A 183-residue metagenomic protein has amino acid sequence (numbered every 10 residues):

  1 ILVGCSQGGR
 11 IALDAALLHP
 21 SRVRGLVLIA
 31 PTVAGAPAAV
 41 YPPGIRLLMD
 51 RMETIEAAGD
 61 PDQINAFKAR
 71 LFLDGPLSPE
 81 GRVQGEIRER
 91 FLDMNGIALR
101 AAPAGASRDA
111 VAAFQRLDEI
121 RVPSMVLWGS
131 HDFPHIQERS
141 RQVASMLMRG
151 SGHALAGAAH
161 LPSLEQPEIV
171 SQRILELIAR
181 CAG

Functional and structural regions predicted by a protein language model:
L2-G4, I29: Short beta-strand immediately N-terminal to the catalytic nucleophile in serine-hydrolase-like folds
G4, G8, A12: Gly/Ala-rich beta-loop-alpha elbow adjacent to hydrolase catalytic centers
L13-L18, R22-A57: Flexible "cap/lid" loop of the alpha/beta hydrolase fold
L17-S21, Q142-S145, Q172, E176: Short, well-ordered alpha-helices that flank and scaffold nucleotide-derived cofactor binding pockets
P43, A57-V111, R116: Conserved alpha/beta-hydrolase catalytic His-Asp/Glu region
L92-S145, A154: Conserved serine/cysteine hydrolase catalytic core
M148-G183: Catalytic active-site module of serine/aspartate enzymes centered on a nucleophile-bearing elbow/loop
